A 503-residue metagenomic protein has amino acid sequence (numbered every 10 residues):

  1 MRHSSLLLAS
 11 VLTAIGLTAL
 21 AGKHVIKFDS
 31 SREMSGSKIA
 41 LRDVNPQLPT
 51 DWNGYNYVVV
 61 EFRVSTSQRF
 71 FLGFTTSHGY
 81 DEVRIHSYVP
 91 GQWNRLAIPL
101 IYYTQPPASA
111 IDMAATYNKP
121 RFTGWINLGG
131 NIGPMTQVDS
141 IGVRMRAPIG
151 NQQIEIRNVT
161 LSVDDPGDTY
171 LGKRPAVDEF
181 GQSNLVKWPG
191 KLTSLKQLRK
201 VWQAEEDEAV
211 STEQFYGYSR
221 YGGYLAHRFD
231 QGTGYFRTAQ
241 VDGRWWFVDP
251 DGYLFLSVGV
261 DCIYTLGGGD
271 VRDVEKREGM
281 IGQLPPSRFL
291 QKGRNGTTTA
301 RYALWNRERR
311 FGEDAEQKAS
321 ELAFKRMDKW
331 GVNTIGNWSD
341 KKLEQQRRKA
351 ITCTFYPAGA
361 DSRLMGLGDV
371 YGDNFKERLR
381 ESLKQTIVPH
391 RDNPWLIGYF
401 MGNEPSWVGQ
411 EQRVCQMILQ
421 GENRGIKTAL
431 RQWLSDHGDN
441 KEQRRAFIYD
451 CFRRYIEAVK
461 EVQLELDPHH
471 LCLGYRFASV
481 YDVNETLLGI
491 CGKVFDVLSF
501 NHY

Functional and structural regions predicted by a protein language model:
S10-L20: Hydrophobic h-region of N-terminal signal peptides that target proteins for export in Gram-negative bacteria
R32-G129, G150-Q152: Extracellular ligand-binding interfaces
I141-V143, R157-L161, L498: Extracellular beta-strand elements of beta-rich domains used for carbohydrate recognition/degradation or cell-matrix
V143-I149: Short beta-strand-plus-loop segments that form exposed binding edges in beta-rich domains
I149-G167: Exposed low-complexity, polar/acidic, P/S/T/G-rich flexible segments that act as propeptides, protease-susceptible
K191-Q345, G366-D392, E442-D450: Active-site-adjacent substrate/metal-binding segments within catalytic domains of carbohydrate-active enzymes
I263-R277, Q346-D361, M401-S435: Aromatic- and acidic-residue-enriched segments that line the glycan-binding/catalytic groove of carbohydrate-active
G282-P285, L434-Y503: Extracellular glycoside hydrolase catalytic/binding regions
